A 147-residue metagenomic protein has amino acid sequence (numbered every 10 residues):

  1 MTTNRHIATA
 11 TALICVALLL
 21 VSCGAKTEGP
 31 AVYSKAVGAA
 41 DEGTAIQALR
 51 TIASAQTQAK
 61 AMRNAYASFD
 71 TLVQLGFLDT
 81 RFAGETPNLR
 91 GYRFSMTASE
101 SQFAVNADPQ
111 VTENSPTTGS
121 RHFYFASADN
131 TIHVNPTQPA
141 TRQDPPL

Functional and structural regions predicted by a protein language model:
T2-A12: Bacterial N-terminal signal peptides that target proteins for export
L19-S22: C-terminal motif of bacterial Sec signal peptides marking the signal peptidase cleavage site
G24-K26: Bacterial signal peptide processing site
Y33-K35, T51-G119, A128-T131, P136 (+1 more regions): Extracellular/periplasmic head regions of type IV pilus-like filament subunits
G38-L49: Membrane-proximal amphipathic alpha-helices that sit immediately adjacent to an N-terminal transmembrane/signal-anchor
